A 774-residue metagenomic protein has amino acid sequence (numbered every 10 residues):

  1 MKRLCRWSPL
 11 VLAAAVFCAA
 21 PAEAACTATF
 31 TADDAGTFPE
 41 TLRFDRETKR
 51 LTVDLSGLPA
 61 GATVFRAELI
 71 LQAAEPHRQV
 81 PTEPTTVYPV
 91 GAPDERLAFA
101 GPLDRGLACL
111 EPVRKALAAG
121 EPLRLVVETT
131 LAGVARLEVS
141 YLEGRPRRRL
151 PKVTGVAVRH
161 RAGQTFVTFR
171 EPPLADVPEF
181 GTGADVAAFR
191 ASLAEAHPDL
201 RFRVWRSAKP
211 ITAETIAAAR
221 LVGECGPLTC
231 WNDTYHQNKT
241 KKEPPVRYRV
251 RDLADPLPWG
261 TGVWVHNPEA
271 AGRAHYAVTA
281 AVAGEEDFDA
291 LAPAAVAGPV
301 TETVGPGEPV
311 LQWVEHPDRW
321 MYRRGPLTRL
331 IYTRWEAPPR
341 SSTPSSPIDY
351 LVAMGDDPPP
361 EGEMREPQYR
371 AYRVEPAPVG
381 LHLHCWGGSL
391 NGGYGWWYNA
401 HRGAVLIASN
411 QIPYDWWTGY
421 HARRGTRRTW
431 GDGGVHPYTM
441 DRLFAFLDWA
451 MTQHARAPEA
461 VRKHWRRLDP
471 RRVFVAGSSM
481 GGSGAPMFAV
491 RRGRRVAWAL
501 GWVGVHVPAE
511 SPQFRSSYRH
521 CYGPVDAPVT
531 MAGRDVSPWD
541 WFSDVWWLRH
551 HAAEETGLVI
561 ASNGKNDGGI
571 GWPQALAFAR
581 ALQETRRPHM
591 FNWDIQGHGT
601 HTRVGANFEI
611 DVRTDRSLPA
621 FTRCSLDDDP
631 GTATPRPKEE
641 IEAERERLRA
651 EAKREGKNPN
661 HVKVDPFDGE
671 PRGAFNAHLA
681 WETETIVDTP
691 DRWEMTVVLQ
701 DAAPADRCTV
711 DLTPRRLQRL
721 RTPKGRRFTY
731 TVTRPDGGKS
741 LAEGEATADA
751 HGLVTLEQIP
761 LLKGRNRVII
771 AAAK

Functional and structural regions predicted by a protein language model:
A24-L58, E75-P76, P84, P89-E95 (+2 more regions): Flexible, small-residue-rich N-terminal segments that precede or flank a structured functional core
R145-A196, E285-W313: Pro/Thr/Ser/Gly-rich low-complexity, intrinsically disordered linker/stalk tracts
E179-G272, G284: Recognizes extended acidic, P/S/T-rich segments that occur within or adjacent to Ig-like beta-sandwich modules
V282-P378, L741-A742, H751: A domain-start/cap signature at the N-terminus of enzymes
E315-P317, R323-P326, E584-A773: Alpha/beta-hydrolase-fold serine-hydrolase catalytic core, especially in secreted/extracellular enzymes
Y398, G403-D441: Cap/lid segment of the alpha/beta-hydrolase catalytic domain
W430-W465: Alpha/beta-hydrolase active-site loop
H506-L618: The feature captures the conserved acid-bearing segment of alpha/beta-hydrolase catalytic domains
